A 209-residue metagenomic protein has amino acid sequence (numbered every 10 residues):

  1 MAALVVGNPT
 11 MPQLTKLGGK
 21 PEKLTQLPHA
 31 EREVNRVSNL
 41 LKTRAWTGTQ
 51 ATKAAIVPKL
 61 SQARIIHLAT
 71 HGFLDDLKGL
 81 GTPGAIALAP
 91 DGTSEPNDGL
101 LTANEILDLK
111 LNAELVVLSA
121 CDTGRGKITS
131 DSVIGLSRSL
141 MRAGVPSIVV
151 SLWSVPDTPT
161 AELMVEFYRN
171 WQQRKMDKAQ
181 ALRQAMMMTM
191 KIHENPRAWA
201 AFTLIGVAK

Functional and structural regions predicted by a protein language model:
M1-K209: Catalytic cores of enzymes
